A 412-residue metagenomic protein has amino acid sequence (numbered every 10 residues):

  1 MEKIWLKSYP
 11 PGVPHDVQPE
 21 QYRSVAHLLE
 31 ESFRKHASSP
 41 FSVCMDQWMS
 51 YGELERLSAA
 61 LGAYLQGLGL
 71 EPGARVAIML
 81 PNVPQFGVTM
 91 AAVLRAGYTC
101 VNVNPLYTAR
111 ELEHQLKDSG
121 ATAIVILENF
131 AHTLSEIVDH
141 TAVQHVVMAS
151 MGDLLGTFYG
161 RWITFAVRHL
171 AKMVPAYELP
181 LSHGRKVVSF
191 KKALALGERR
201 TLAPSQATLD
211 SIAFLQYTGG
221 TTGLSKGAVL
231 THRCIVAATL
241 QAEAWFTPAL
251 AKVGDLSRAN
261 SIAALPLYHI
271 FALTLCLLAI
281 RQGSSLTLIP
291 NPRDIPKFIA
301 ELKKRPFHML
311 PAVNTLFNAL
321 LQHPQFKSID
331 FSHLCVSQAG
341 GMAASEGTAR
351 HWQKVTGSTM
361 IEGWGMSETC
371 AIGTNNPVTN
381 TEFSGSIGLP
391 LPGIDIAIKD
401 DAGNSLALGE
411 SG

Functional and structural regions predicted by a protein language model:
E20-Q21, S38-V83, G87-A91, T108-E113: Conserved AMP-binding/adenylate-forming core of the ANL superfamily
S50-G52, A213-L240: Conserved AMP-binding A3 loop
E55-A60, A193-R200, A228-K252, F317-N318: Conserved structural elements of the adenylate-forming
G67-L68, R95-K192: Structural core segment of the AMP-binding/adenylate-forming
W162, K304-P311, L321-E382, D395 (+1 more regions): Gly/Ser/Thr-rich phosphate-binding loop
V174, L179-Y217, L224, A249-N260: Conserved pre-ATP/AMP-binding loop-to-beta segment of ANL
V236-N260, Y268-H308, H323: Conserved AMP-binding/adenylation subdomain of ANL enzymes
A397-G412: Conserved beta-loop-beta connector loops within the AMP-binding
